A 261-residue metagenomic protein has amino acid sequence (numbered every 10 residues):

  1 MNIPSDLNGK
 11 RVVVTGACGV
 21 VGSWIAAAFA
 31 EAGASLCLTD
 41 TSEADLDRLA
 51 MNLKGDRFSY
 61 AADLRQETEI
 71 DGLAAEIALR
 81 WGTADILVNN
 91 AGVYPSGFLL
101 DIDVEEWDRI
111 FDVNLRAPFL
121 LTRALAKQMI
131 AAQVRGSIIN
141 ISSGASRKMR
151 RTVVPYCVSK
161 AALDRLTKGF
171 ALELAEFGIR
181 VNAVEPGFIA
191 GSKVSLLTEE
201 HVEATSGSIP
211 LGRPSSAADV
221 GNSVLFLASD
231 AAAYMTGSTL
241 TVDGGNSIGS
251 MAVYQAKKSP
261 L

Functional and structural regions predicted by a protein language model:
N2-I3, K148, T236-L261: Short C-terminal tail/terminal secondary-structure segment of NAD(P)H-dependent dehydrogenase/reductase domains
D6-C37: Canonical Rossmann dinucleotide-binding motif of NAD(H)/NADP(H)-dependent dehydrogenases/reductases, specifically
F98-L99, E106-F111, V194, T205: Substrate-binding pocket helix/loop in short-chain dehydrogenase/reductase
F119, P214-V242, S247: C-terminal substrate-recognition "lid" of short-chain dehydrogenase/reductases
T122, S159, T167: Active-site helix of classical SDR
K127, L172-E176, A233: Alpha-helical segment proximal to the catalytic Tyr-Lys
S143: Residue(s) in the substrate-gating loop at a strand-loop-helix junction that position the organic substrate next
